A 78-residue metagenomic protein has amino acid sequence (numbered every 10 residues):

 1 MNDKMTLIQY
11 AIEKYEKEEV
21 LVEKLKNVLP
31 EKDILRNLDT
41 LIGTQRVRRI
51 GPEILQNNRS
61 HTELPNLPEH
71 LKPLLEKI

Functional and structural regions predicted by a protein language model:
N2-N27: Short amphipathic alpha-helical interface segments
T6-L7, N37, H70: Exposed alpha-helical structural elements
V28-G43: Short amphipathic alpha-helical interaction segments
I42-P52: A short, conserved structural fragment
S60-I78: Short, amphipathic alpha-helical interaction segments positioned at domain boundaries
